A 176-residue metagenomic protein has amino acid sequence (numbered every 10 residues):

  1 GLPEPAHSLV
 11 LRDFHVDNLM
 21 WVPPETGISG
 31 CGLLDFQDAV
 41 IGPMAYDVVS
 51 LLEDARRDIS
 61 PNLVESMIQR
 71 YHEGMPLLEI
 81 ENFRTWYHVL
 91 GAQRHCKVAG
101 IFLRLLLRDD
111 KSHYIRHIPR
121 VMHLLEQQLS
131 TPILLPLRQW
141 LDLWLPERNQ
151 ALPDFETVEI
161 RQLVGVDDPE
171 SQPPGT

Functional and structural regions predicted by a protein language model:
G1, L77-N82: Acidic/His metal-coordination segments adjacent to aromatic residues that form catalytic metal sites in metalloenzymes
G1-R12, M20-L34: ATP-dependent phospho-/nucleotidyl transfer catalytic cores
H15-L19, D142-W144: A glycine-rich phosphate-binding loop feature that marks nucleotide/adenosyl-phosphate handling sites
D17-N18, G32, G42, V48: Extended hydrophobic/aromatic segments used for targeting, binding, or gating
D35-A39: Activation of the activation-loop gatekeeper triad in protein kinase-fold domains
I41-L78, V89-D109, V121-L129: Active-site activation/catalytic loop segments of kinase-like enzymes and analogous catalytic loops in related
I80-G91, R116: All-alpha amphipathic helical-bundle segments outside canonical DNA-binding/catalytic cores that form hydrophobic
G100-T176: ATP/Mg2+ or Mg2+-diphosphate-binding catalytic cores that bind nucleotide phosphates or diphosphates via glycine-rich
